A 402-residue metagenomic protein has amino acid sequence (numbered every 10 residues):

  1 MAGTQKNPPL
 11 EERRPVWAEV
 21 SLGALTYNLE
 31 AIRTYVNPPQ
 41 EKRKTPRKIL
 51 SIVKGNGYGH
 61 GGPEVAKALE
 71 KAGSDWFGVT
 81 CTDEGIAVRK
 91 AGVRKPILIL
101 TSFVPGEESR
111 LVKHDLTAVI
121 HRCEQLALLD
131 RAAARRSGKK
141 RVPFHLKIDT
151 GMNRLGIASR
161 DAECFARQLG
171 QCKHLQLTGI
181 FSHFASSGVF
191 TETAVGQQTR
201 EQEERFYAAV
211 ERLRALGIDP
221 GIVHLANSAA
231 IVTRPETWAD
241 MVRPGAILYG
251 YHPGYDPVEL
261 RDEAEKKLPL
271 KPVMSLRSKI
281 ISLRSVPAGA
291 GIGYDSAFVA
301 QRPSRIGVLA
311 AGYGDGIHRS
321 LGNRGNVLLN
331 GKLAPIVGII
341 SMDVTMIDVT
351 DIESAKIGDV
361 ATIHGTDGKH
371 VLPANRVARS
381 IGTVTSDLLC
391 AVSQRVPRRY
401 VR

Functional and structural regions predicted by a protein language model:
M1-T117, Q176, D387, P397-R402: A charged N-terminal "starter" segment
R13-R14, G55-A72, L126-K139, T150-K279 (+1 more regions): Active-site loop/helix belt of alpha/beta enzymes
L25, K54, V88, L146 (+6 more regions): Conserved, mostly hydrophobic/aromatic
K42-P46, G217-I222, V371-A378: Flexible, glycine/charged-enriched surface loops at secondary-structure junctions
K48-L50, D75-W76, P96-L98, D115-T117 (+5 more regions): Structural preference for beta-strand elements that scaffold enzyme active sites
D83, T101-G106, C123-L126, I148-T150 (+1 more regions): Short, acidic/turn-prone active-site loops that include or flank metal/cofactor- and phosphate-binding residues
L111, R136-G138, H145, K173 (+9 more regions): Solvent-exposed alpha-helices and their adjacent loops that cap or buttress functional pockets in soluble metabolic
L283-R402: C-terminal accessory subdomain/extension
